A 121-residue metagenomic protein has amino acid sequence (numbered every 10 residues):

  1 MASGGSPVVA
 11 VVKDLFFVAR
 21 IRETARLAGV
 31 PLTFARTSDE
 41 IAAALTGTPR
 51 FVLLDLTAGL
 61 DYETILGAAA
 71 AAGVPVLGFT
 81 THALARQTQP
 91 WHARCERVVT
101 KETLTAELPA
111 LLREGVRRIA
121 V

Functional and structural regions predicted by a protein language model:
M1-P7, R22, P109-V121: Non-catalytic signal-transmission and effector/linker regions of two-component phosphorelay proteins
G5-F34, S38: Short, charged N-terminal beta->alpha structural module
A28, A72, H92-C95: Short, structured coil segments at secondary-structure junctions
A44-L53: Short acidic/histidine-rich motifs immediately flanking catalytic phosphotransfer sites in two-component signaling
L54-A68: Conserved phosphotransfer microenvironments
D55, P75-T81: Short beta-strand elements of ligand-binding domains
A83-R97: Alpha4 helix (beta4-alpha4-beta5 surface) of REC/receiver domains from two-component response regulators
R94-P109: Output/docking surface of receiver
